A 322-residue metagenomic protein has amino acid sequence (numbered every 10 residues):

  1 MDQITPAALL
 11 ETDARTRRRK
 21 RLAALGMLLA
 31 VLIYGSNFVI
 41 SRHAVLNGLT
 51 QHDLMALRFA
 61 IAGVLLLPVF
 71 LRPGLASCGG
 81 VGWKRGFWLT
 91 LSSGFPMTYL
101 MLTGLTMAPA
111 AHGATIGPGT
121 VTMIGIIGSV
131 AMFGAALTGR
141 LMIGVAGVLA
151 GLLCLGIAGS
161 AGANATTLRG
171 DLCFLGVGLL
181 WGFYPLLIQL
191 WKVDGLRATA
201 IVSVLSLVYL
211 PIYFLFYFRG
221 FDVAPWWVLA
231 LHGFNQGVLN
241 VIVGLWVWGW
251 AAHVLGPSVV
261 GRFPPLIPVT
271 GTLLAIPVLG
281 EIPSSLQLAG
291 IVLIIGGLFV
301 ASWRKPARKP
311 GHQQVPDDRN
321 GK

Functional and structural regions predicted by a protein language model:
D2-D53, L57, A150, S160-L190 (+2 more regions): Glycine-/small-residue-enriched transmembrane alpha-helix faces in small-molecule transporters and effluxers
P6, L66, L137-G159, L207-L210 (+3 more regions): Hydrophobic transmembrane alpha-helices of multi-pass small-molecule transport proteins
L22-G26, H52-P68, W88, G144-A150 (+3 more regions): Hydrophobic alpha-helical transmembrane segments of multi-pass integral membrane proteins, especially transporters
I33, N37-F38, L67-G117, C154 (+1 more regions): Specific transmembrane alpha-helical segments of multi-pass solute transporters/efflux pumps, especially DMT/EamA
G35, V39, L91-F95, Y99 (+7 more regions): Hydrophobic/small/kink-forming positions within alpha-helical transmembrane segments of polytopic membrane proteins
A44, L54, R58, G104 (+7 more regions): Hydrophobic/aromatic residues within transmembrane alpha-helices of multi-pass small-molecule transporters
D53-V64, S92-S93, M101-A136, V177 (+1 more regions): Specific alpha-helical transmembrane segments that line the substrate/conduction pathway and gating interfaces
L57, T98, G113-T120, L187-V208 (+1 more regions): Helix-helix packing/entry segments at the starts of transmembrane helices
